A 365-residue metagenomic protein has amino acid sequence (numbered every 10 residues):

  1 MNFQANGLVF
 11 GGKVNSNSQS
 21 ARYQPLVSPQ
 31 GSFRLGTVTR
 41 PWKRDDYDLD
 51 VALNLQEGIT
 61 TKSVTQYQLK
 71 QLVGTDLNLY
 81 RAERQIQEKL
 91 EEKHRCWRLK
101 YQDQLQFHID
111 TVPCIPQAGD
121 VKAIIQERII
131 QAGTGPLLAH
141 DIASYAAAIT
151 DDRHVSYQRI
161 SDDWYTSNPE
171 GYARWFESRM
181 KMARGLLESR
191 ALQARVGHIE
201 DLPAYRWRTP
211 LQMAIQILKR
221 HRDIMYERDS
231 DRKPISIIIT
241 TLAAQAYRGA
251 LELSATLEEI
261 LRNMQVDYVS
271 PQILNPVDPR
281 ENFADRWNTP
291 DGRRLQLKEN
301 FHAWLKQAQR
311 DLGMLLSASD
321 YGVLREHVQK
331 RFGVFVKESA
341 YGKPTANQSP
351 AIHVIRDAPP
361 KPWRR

Functional and structural regions predicted by a protein language model:
M1, G7-Y23, S28, L35 (+3 more regions): Conserved catalytic core of two-metal-ion nucleotidyltransferases
S18-R22, Y67-T75, L79, H198-T209 (+2 more regions): Short N-terminal edge-element motif at the start of the domain
T39-D46, Q102, D229-R232: Short glycine/proline-enriched loop/turn "hinge" motifs that connect secondary-structure elements and lie
R40-K62, Q66, D110-P113: Catalytic metal-binding acidic patch
D46-E57, A191-H198, I237-T240: Glycine-rich, often proline-containing surface loops adjacent to acidic residues and nearby aromatics that form
S144-Q212: Long, charge-rich alpha-helical interaction segments
D201-R286: Long, well-ordered mid-to-C-terminal structural blocks that present hydrophobic/aromatic surfaces
E258, V266-R365: Terminal (often C-terminal) interaction modules
